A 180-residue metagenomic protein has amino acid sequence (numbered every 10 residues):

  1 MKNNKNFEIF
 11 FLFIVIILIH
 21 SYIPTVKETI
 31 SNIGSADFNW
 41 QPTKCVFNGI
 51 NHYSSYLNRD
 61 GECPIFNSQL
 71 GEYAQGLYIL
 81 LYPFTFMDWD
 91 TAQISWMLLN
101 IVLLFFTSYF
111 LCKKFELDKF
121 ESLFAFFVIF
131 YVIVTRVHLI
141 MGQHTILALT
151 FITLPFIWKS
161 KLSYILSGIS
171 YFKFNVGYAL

Functional and structural regions predicted by a protein language model:
M1-N3: Short, Lys/Arg-rich, polar N-terminal cytosolic tail immediately upstream of the first transmembrane signal-anchor
N6-F115: TM-lumen/periplasm interface segments of multi-pass membrane proteins, especially the first transmembrane helix
Y73, A92-W96, V132-H144: Membrane-embedded glycan-lipid processing machinery
D90-T91, L117-L123, W158-L162: Membrane-helix interface segments
L98-L103, Q143-F151, F172, G177: Membrane-embedded alpha-helical segments of multi-pass membrane proteins, especially the transmembrane helices
S108-K114, K119-T135, L139-M141: Transmembrane and membrane-interface helices of multi-pass, inner-membrane envelope-modifying transferases
I146-S163: Specific aromatic-rich, kink-prone transmembrane helix
K161-L180: Membrane-interface alpha helices of multi-pass inner-membrane proteins
